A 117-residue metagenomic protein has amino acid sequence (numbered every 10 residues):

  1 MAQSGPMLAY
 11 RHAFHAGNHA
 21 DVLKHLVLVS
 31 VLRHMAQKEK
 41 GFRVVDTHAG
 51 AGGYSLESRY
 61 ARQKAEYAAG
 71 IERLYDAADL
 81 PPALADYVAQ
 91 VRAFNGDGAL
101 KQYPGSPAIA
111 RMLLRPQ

Functional and structural regions predicted by a protein language model:
A2-E39, R59-K64, A68: Class I SAM-dependent methyltransferase Rossmann-like catalytic core, especially the SAM/SAH-binding loop
G17, T47-A49: Glycine-rich His-Gly loop
K38-D46: Gly/serine-rich nucleotide phosphate-binding loop at the start of the catalytic core of nucleotide/ADP-ribose-handling
F42-R43, A51-Q117: Class I S-adenosyl-L-methionine-dependent methyltransferase module
